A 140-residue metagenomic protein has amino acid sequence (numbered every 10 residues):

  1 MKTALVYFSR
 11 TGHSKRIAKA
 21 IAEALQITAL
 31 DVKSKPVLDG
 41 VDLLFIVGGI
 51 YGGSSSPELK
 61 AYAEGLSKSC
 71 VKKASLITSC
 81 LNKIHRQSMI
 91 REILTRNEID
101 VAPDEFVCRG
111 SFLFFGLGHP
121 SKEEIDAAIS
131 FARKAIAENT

Functional and structural regions predicted by a protein language model:
T3, S9, H13-T28, G40-T140: FMN-binding flavodoxin-like domain, especially the glycine-rich phosphate-binding loop
K33-K35: Short, polar loop motifs at secondary-structure junctions
